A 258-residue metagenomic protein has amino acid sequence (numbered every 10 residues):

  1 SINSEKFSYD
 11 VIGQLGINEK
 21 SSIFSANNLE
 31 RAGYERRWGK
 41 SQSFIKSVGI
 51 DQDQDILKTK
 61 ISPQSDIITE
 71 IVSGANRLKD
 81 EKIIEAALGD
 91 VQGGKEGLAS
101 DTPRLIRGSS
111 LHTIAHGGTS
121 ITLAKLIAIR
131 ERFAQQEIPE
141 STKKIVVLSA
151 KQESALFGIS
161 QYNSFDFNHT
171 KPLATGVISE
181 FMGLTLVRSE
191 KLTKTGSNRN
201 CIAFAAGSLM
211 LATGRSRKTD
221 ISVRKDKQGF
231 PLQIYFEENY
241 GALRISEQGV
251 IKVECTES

Functional and structural regions predicted by a protein language model:
N3-L15, Y34-S41, K58, P103-I121 (+1 more regions): Sequence/fold signature of self-assembling virion shell proteins
Q14, Y34-P63, L126-I159: Structured, hydrophobic secondary-structure cores that serve as assembly/anchoring elements
G16-K20: Short, solvent-exposed loop/turn elements at domain surfaces
S22-L29: Short Gly/aromatic-enriched secondary-structure transition segments
S43-V48, T69-I71, L232-I234: Oligomerization/assembly interface segments of phage tail-like spikes and tubes
Q54-R132, K252-S258: Alpha-helical scaffold segments that mediate packing/assembly in large oligomeric complexes
G89, K151-A155, L192-K194: Short, catalytically relevant binding-site loops at active-site mouths
